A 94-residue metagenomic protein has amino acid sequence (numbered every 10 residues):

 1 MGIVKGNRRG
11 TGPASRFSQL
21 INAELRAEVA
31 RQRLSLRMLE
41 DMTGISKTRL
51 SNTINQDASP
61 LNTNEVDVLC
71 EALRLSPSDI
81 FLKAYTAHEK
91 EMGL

Functional and structural regions predicted by a protein language model:
M1-S35: A short, Lys/Arg-rich alpha-helix, primarily the initiator
L25, L39, L50-T53, I80: Conserved hydrophobic/aromatic packing and binding residues within compact polymer-binding modules
V29, E40, C70: The alpha-helix within a helix-turn-helix
A30, N55, Y85: Residue-level detection of the helix-turn-helix DNA-binding "recognition helix"
G44-L61: Recognition helix of helix-turn-helix/homeodomain-like DNA-binding domains that insert into the DNA major groove
D57-E71: Short, basic-rich loop-to-helix N-cap that marks the start of a DNA-contacting helix
R74-M92: Short C-terminal boundary/hinge segments that cap the last helix of small helical domains
